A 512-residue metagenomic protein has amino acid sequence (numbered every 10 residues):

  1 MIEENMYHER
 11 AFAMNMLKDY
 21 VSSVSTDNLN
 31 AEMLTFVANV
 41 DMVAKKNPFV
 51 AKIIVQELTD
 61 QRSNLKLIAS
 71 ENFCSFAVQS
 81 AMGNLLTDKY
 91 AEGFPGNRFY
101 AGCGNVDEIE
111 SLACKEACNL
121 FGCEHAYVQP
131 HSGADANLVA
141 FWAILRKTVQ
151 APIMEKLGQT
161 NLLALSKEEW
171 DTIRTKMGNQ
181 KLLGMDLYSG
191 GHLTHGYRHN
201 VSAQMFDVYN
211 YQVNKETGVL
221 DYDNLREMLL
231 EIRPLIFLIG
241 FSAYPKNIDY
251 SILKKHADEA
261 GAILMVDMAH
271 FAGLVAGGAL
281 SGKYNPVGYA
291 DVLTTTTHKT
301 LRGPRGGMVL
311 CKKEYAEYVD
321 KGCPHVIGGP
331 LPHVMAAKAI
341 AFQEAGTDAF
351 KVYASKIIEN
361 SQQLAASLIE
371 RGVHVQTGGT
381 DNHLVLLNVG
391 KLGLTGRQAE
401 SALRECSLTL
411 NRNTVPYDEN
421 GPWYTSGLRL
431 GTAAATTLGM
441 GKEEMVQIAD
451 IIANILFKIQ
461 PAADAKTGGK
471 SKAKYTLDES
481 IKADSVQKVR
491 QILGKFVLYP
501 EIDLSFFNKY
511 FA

Functional and structural regions predicted by a protein language model:
I2-F36, P48, P422-A512: PLP-dependent enzyme catalytic core of the Aspartate aminotransferase-like
I2-L112, K255, I492-K495, E501-A512: N-terminal glycine-rich, Lys/His-bearing helix-loop that initiates the first secondary-structure elements of many
Y20, S25, L112-G372: Conserved PLP-enzyme active-site core in the AAT-like
E57-S63, D88-P95, P234, Y315-D320 (+6 more regions): Short acidic (Asp/Glu) and glycine-rich catalytic loops that position anionic groups and cofactors
L67-S70, N97-N105, V128-S132, G240-P245 (+4 more regions): Conserved short loop/turn motifs at secondary-structure junctions
P95-G96, H125-A126, A262, P330-H333 (+4 more regions): Flexible, glycine/charged-enriched surface loops at secondary-structure junctions
F99, S132-D135, A339, K356-Q362 (+4 more regions): A glycine-rich phosphate-binding loop feature that marks nucleotide/adenosyl-phosphate handling sites
H374-K442, F506-F511: Conserved PLP-binding catalytic core of the aspartate aminotransferase-like
